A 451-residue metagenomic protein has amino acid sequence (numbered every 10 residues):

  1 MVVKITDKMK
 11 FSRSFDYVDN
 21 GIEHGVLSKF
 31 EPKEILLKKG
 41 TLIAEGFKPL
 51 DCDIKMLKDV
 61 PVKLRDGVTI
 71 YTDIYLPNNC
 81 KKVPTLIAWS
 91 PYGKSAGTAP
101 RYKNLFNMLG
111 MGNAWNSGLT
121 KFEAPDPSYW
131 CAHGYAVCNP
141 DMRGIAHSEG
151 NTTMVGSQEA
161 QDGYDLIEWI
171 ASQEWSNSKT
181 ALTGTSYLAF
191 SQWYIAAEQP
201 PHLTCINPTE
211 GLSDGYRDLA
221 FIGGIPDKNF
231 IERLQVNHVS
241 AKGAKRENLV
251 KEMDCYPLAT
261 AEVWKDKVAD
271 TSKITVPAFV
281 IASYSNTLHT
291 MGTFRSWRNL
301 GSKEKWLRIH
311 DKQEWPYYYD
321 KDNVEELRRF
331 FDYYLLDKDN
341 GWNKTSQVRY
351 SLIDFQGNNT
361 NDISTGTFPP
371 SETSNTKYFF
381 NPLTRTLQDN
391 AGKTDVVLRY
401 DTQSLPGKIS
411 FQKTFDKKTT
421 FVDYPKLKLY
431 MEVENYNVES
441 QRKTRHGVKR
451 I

Functional and structural regions predicted by a protein language model:
V2-P32, A44, K312-I451: C-terminal, loop-rich substrate-recognition/catalytic regions characterized by aromatic stacking residues
F30-G40, N104: Short beta-strand/loop turn elements enriched in aromatics
T41-N343, Q347: Active-site-proximal cap/loop segments of hydrolase catalytic domains
